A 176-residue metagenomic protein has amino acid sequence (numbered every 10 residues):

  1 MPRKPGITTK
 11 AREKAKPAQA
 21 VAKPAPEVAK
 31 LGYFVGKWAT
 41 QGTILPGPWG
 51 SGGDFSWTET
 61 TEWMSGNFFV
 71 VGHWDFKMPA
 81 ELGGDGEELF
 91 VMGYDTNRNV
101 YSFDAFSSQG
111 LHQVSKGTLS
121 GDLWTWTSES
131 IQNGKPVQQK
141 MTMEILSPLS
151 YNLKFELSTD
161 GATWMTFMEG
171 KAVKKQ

Functional and structural regions predicted by a protein language model:
P2-Q176: Hydrophobic small-molecule pocket/channel-lining residues, especially in calycin-type beta-barrels
